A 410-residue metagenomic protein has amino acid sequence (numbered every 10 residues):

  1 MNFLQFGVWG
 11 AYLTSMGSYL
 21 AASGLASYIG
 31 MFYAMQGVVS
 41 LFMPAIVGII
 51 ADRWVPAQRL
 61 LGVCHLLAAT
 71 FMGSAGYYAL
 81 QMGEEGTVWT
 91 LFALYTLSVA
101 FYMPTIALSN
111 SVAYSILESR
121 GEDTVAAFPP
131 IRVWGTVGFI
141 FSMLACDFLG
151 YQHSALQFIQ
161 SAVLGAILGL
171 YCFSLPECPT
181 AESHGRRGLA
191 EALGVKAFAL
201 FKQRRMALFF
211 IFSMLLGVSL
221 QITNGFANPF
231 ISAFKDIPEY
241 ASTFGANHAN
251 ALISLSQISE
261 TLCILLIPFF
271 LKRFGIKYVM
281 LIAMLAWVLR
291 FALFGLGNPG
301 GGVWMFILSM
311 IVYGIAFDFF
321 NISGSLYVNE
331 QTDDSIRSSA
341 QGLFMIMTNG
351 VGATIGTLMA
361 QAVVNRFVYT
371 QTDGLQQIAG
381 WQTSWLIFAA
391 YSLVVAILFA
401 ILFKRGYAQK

Functional and structural regions predicted by a protein language model:
M1-L41, R205-A241, H248-L252, N321: Helix-loop boundary and gating motifs at the non-cytosolic
M31-A51, A251-I267: Central cavity-lining transmembrane alpha-helices of secondary-active solute carriers, predominantly the Major
I46, G73-L80, G165-E177, V368 (+1 more regions): Multi-pass alpha-helical transporter architecture, strongest for 12-TM Major Facilitator/SLC carriers used
L66-E85, L285-P299: C-terminal ends and interior cores of transmembrane alpha-helices in multi-pass membrane transporters/permeases
T96-W134: Cytoplasmic helix-loop-helix junction between adjacent transmembrane helices in 12-TM secondary transporters
F148-L164, A362-S392: A membrane-interface helix-boundary motif in multi-pass transporters
P176-I211, D236-A241: Juxtamembrane intracellular "pre-TM" segments in multi-pass secondary transporters
Y278-G324: C-terminal transmembrane helical hairpin of 12-TM major facilitator-type secondary transporters
